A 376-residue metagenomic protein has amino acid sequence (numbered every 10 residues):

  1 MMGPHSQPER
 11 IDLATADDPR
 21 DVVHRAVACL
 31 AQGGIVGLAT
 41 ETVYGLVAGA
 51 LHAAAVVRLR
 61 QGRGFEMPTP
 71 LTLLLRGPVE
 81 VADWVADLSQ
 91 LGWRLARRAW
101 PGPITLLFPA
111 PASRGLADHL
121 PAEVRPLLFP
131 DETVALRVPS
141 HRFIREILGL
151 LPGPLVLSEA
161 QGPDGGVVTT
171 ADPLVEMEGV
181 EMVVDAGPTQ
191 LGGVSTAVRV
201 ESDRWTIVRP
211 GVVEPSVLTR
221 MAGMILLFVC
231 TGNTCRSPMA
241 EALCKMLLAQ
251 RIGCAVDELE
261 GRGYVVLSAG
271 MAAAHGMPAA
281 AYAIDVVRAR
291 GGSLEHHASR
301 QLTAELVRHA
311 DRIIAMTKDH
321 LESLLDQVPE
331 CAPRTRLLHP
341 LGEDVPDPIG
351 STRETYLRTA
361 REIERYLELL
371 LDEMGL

Functional and structural regions predicted by a protein language model:
M2-L227: Active-site-adjacent structural elements in enzyme catalytic cores
I11, A197, I207, L294 (+3 more regions): Short clusters of hydrophobic/aromatic residues that line enzyme substrate/ligand-binding pockets
R63, L248-I252, L324-V328: Conserved hydrophobic residues forming the short capping helix/wall of the S-adenosyl-L-methionine
D118, R125-F129, L157-A160, E201-T206 (+2 more regions): Phosphate-binding/catalytic loops
V180, A310-D311: Short, well-ordered alpha-helix to beta-strand connector turns
D185, A315-M316: Redox-cofactor binding/interface segments in oxidoreductases and associated redox assembly factors
G223-H309, G375-L376: Conserved active-site segments centered on acidic
